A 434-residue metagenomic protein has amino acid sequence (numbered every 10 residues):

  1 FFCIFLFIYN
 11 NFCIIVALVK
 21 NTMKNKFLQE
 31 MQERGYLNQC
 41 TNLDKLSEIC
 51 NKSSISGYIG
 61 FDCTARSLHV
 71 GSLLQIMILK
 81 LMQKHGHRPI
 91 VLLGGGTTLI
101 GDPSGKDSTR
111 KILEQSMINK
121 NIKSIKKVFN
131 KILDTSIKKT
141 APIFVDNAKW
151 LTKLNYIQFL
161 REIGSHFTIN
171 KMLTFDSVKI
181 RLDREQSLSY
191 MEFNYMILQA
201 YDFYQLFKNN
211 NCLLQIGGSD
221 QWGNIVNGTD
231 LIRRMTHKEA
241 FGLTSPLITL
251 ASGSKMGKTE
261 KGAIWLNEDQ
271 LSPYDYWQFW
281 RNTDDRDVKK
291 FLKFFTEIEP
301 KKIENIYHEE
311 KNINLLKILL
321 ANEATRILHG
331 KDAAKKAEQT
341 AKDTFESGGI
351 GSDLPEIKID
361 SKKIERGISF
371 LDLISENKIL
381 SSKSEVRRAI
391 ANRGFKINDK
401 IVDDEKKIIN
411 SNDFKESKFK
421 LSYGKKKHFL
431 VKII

Functional and structural regions predicted by a protein language model:
I4, Y9-I15, K20: Short, positively charged and aromatic/hydrophobic N-terminal segments
A17-S219, T229, T236-F241, S254 (+1 more regions): NTP-dependent nucleotidyl-transfer catalytic core
L151, G223, R286: Short alpha-helical
Y156, Y190-F203, I225-G228, P273-Y276 (+4 more regions): Short runs of predominantly hydrophobic/aromatic residues within well-ordered alpha helices that form helix-helix
C212, S219-W222, D372, K378-I379: Acidic/histidine-rich
G223-N224, G394: Well-ordered secondary-structure scaffolds
I232-I434: Conserved nucleotide- and phosphate/pyrophosphate-binding catalytic cores in adenylate/nucleotidyl-handling enzymes
